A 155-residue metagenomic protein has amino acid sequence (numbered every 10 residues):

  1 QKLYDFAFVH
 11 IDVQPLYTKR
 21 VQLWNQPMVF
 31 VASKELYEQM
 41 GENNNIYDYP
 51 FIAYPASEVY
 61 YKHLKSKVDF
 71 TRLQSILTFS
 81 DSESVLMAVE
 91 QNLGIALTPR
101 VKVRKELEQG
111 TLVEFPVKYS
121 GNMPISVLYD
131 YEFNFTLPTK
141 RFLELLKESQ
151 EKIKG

Functional and structural regions predicted by a protein language model:
Q1-M28: Short beta-strand-centered segments that line the small-molecule binding cleft or hinge of alpha/beta clamshell
V9-V13, S33-K34, D81, T98-K102: Beta->alpha turn/N-cap motifs
K19-Q22, E38, E42-N44, K67-D69 (+2 more regions): Short secondary-structure boundary/capping segments
K19-W24, M28-V29, Q109-N122: Short beta-strand->loop
E35-N44, V59, E132-P138: Short helix-loop capping/hinge motifs at secondary-structure junctions, enriched in acidic/polar residues
E38, Y47-T71: Secondary-structure junction motif
F70-F115, S120: Hydrophobic hinge/microswitch elements
F115-G155: A late-sequence structural motif
